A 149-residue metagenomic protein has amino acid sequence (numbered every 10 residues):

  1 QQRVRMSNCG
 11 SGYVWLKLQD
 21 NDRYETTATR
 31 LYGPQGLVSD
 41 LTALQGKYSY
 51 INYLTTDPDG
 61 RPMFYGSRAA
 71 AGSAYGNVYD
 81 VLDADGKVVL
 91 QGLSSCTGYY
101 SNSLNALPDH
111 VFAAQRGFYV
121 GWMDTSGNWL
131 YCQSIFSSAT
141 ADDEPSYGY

Functional and structural regions predicted by a protein language model:
Q1-Y149: Residue-level detector of conserved, function-critical positions
